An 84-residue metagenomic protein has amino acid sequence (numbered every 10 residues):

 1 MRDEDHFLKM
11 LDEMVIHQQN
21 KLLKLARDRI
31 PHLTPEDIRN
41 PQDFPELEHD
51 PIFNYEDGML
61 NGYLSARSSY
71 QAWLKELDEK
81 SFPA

Functional and structural regions predicted by a protein language model:
M1-R2, L74-A84: Short intrinsically disordered terminal tails
M1-R27: Short, charge/polar-rich alpha-helical segments
N20-L23, R27-T34, S68-K75, E79: Charged/polar positions within long, soluble alpha-helices
L22-L23, L60, A84: Short amphipathic alpha-helical "recognition" segments used for binding
D28-R39, D43-E46, K80, A84: Short, surface-exposed, charged/polar-biased interaction segments
D37-K75: Short, charge-rich amphipathic interface segments used for partner binding and complex assembly
